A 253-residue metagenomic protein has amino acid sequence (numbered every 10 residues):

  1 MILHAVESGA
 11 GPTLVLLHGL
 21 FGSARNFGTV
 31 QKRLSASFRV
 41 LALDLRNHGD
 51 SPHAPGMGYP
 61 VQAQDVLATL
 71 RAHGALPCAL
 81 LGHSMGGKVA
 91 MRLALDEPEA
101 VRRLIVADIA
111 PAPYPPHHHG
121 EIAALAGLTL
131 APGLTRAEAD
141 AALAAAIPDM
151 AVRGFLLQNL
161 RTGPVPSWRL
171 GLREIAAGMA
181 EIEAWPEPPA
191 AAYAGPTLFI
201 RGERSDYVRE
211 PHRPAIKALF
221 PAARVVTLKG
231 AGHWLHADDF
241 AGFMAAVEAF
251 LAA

Functional and structural regions predicted by a protein language model:
M1-V15, S35-R39, H73-P77, A180 (+2 more regions): Alpha/beta-hydrolase fold catalytic core
V6, G28-S35, L41-L81, A245: Active-site loop/oxyanion-hole signature of alpha/beta-hydrolase fold enzymes
G19-G22, S84: Active-site glycine-rich loops that stabilize anionic/oxyanionic intermediates across multiple enzyme folds
F21-T29: Serine-hydrolase catalytic-loop signature spanning alpha/beta hydrolases and amidase-signature enzymes
M91-D96, R102-L134: Flexible "cap/lid" loop of the alpha/beta hydrolase fold
A131-P188: Conserved alpha/beta-hydrolase catalytic His-Asp/Glu region
V165-L219, R224-T227: Conserved serine/cysteine hydrolase catalytic core
A223-A253: Catalytic active-site module of serine/aspartate enzymes centered on a nucleophile-bearing elbow/loop
